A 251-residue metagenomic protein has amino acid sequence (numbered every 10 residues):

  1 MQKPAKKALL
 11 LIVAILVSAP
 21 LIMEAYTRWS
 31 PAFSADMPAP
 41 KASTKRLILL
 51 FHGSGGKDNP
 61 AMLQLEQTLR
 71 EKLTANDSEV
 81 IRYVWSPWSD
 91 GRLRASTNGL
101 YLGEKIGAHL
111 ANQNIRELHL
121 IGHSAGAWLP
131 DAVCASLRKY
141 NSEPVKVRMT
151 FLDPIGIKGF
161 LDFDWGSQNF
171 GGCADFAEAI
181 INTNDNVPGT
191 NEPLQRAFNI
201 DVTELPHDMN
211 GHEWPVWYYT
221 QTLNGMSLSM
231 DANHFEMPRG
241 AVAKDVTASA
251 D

Functional and structural regions predicted by a protein language model:
M1-K6: Short, Lys/Arg-rich N-terminal segment immediately upstream of the first membrane anchor
K7-E24: Hydrophobic membrane-insertion alpha-helices, especially the h-region of bacterial N-terminal signal peptides
A25-K45: Ser/Thr/Pro/Gly-rich low-complexity linker/stalk segments immediately outside membranes or between
K45-G53: Short beta-strand element of the alpha/beta-hydrolase
K45-R46, N59-P60, Q64-T68, S78-W85 (+2 more regions): Serine-dependent carboxylesterase/thioesterase catalytic core of lipase-like alpha/beta-hydrolase/SGNH enzymes
G55-K57: Serine-hydrolase catalytic-loop signature spanning alpha/beta hydrolases and amidase-signature enzymes
F198-N224: A conserved mid-domain beta-alpha-beta active-site/ligand-binding segment of alpha/beta enzyme cores
W214-V216, Q221-D251: Alpha/beta-hydrolase-fold serine-hydrolase catalytic core, especially in secreted/extracellular enzymes
